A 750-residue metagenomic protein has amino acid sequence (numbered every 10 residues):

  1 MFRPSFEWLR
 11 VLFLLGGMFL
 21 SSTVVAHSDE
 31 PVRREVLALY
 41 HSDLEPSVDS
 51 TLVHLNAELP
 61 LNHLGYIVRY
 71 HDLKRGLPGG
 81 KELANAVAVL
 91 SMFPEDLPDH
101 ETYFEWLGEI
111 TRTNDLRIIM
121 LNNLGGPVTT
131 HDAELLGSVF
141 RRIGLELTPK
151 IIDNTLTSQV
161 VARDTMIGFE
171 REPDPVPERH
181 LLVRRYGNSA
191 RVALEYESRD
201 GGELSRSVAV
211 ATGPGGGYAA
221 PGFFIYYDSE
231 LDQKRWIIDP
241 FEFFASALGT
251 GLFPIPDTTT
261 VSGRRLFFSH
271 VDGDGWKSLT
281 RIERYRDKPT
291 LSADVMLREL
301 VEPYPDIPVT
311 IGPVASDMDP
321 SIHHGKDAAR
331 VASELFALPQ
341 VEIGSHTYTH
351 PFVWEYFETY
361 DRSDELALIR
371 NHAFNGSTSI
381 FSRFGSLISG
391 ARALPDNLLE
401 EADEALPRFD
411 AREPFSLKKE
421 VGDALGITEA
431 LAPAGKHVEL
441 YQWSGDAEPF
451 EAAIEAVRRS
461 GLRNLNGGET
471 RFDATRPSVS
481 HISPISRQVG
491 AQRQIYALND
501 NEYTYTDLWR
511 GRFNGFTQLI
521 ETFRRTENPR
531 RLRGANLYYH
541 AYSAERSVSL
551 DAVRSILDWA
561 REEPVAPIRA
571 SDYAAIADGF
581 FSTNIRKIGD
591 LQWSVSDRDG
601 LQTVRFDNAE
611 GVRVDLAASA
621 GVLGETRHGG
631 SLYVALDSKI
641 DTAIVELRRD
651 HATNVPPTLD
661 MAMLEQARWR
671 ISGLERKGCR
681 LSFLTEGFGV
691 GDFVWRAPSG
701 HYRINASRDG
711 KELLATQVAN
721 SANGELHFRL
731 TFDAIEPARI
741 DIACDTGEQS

Functional and structural regions predicted by a protein language model:
V24-N85, G263, S292-P305: Aromatic-Pro/Gly-enriched surface loop or interdomain linker that acts as a lid/target-recognition segment
P46-T130, V271-D272, I311: Helical hinge/lid and interdomain linker segments adjacent to catalytic or ligand-binding clefts that mediate domain
I67-K74, A245-G263, E299-V314, D319 (+4 more regions): C-terminal domain-boundary segment and adjacent tail
K81-L83, S91, Y226-F352, P414 (+3 more regions): Active-site beta->alpha N-cap acidic-glycine motif
L97-F169: A glycine-rich, often tryptophan-bearing local segment used as a flexible ligand/cofactor-contacting loop or short
T155-G222: Catalytic beta-strand/loop cores that center a nucleophilic Ser/Cys/Thr and support acyl-enzyme chemistry
G249-I282, E299-V301, E400-K418, G422-A434 (+3 more regions): Catalytic grooves of carbohydrate-active enzymes
W559, P567-S750: Non-catalytic C-terminal accessory domains or segments of carbohydrate-active enzymes
